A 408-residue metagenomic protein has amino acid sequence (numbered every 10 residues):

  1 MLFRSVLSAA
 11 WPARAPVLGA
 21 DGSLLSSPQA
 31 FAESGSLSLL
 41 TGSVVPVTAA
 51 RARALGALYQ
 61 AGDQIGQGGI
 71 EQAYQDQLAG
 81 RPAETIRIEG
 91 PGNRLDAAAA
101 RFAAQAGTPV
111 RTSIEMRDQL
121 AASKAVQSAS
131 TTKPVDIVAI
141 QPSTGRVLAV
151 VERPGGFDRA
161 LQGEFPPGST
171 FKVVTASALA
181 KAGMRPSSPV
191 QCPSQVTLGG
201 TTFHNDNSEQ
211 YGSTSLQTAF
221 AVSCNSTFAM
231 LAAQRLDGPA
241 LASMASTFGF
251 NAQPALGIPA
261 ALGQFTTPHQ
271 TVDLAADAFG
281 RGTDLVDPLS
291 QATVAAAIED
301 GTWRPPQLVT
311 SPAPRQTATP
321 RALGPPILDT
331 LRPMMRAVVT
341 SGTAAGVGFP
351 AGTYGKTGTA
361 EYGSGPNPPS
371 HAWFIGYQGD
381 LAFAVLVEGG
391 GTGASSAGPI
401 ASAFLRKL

Functional and structural regions predicted by a protein language model:
M1-D136, H371-W373: Extracytoplasmic/periplasmic proteins that interact with beta-lactams or build/remodel peptidoglycan
R14, L161-F171: Gly/Ser-rich catalytic serine loop of serine hydrolases
G35-S38, R159-L161, G393-G398: A short, polar/proline- and glycine-enriched secondary-structure boundary/capping micro-motif
A97, V135-E164, A178-G389, G393: Beta-lactam-recognizing serine transpeptidase/beta-lactamase-like catalytic domain environment
I114, D118, L323-I327, S396 (+1 more regions): Short amphipathic alpha-helical segments
V126, A232, M335, L405-L408: Hydrophobic residues within well-ordered, non-membrane alpha-helices that form the packing/core of soluble catalytic
S169-A178, P288-T293, S396-A403: Short amphipathic alpha-helical face segments that pack within enzyme cores and frequently flank/anchor catalytic
R315, T319, P399-L408: Short, gly/Ser/Thr-rich active-site loops of penicillin-recognizing serine hydrolases
